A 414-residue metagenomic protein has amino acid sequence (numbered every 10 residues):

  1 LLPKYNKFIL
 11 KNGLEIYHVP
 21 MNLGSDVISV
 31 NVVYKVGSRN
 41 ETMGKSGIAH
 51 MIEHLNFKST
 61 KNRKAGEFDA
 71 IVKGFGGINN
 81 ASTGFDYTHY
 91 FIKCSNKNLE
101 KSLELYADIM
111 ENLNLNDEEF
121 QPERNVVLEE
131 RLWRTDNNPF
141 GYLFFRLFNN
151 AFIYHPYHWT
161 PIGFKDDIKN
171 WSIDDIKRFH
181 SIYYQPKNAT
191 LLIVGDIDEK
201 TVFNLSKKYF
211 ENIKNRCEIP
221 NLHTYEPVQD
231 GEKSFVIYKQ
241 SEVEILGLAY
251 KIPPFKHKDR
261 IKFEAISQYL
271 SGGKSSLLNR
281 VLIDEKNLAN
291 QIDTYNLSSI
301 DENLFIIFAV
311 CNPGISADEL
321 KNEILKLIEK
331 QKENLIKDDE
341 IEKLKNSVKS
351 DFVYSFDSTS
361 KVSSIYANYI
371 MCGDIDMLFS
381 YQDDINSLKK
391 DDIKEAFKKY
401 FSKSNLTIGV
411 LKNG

Functional and structural regions predicted by a protein language model:
Y5, T190-G195, F308-V310, K330-L335 (+1 more regions): C-terminal regions of mature proteins
N22, N31-V33, N149, E218-L277 (+2 more regions): His/Glu-based metal-binding/catalytic segments typifying zinc-dependent metallopeptidases
S29-K93, W159-P161, G272-L288: M16/MPP (pitrilysin/insulinase) zinc-metallopeptidase core fold and M16-derived inactive scaffolds
K58-N62, K93-V126, G273, L297-S355: M16/insulysin-pitrilysin zinc metalloprotease superfamily fold
K58-S59, S102, R134-P186, S206 (+3 more regions): Scaffold signal of the M16-like zinc-metallopeptidase fold and its non-catalytic homologs
L128-R146, Y225-V243, R280-A289, N334-D383: Short acidic/His-enriched helical or mixed secondary-structure segments at domain edges of catalytic enzymes and some
I153-Y154, H158-P161, D166, Q185-P254 (+3 more regions): An aromatic/glycine/proline-enriched structural segment found at the starts of mature extracellular/organellar domains
G247-K251, L270-C311: A structural supersecondary motif
